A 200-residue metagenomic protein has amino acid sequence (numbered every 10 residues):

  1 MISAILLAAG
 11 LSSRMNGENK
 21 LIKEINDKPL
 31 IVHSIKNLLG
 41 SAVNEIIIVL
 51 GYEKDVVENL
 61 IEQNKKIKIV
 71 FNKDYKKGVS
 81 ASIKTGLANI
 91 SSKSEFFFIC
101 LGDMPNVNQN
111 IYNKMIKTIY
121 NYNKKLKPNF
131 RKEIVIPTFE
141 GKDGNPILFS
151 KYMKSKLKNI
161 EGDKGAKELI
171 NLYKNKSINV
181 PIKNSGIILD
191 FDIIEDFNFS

Functional and structural regions predicted by a protein language model:
M1, S155-S200: Conserved alpha/beta core of the MobA/IspD/sugar-nucleotide pyrophosphorylase nucleotidyltransferase superfamily
M1-N16: N-terminal nucleotide-binding beta1-loop-alpha1 segment
A4-L6, I47-I48, F98-I99: Structural beta-sheet core signal
S12, V56, P105-N106: A short, conserved beta-strand element in the Rossmann-like catalytic core that flanks the donor/metal-binding loop
L21-I35: Short catalytic helix/loop segments, enriched in acidic residues and glycine and frequently bearing histidine
H33-F96, Q109-N110: Conserved N-terminal catalytic core of the sugar/cofactor nucleotidyltransferase
Y52-E53, D74, G78, Y152 (+2 more regions): Short beta->alpha linker loops
K76-K151, S155: Conserved beta-loop-beta/alpha segment of the NTase-like Rossmann-fold superfamily that binds/positions NTPs
